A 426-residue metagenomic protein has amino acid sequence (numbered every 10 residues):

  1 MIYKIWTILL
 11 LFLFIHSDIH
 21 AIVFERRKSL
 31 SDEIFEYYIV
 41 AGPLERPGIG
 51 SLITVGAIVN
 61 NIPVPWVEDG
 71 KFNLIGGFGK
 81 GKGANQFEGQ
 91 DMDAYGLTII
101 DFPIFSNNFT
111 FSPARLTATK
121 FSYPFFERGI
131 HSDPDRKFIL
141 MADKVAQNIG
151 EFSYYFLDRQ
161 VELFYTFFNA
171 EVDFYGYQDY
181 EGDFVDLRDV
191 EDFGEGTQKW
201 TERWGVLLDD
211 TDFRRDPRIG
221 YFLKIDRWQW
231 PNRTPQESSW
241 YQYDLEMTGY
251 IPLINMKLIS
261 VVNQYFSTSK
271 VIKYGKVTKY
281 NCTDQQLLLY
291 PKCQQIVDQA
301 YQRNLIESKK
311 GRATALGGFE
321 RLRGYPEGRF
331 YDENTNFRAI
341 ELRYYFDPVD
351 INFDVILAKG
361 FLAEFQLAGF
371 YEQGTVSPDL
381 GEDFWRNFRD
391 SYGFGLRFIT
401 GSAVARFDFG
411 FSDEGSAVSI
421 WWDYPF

Functional and structural regions predicted by a protein language model:
M1-R27: Cleavable N-terminal export/targeting peptides
I22-E36, I62-F72, P103-S112, F156-L163 (+4 more regions): Short loop/turn motifs that connect adjacent beta-strands in outer-membrane beta-barrel proteins
S29-I39, L44-R203, T211, V404 (+1 more regions): Gram-negative/organellar outer-membrane beta-barrel architecture
I39-A41, N73-G79, A114, Y165-T166 (+4 more regions): Extended hydrophobic secondary-structure segments that form protein cores and membrane-embedded regions
E127-P134, Q178-R188, W240-D244, V277-L287 (+4 more regions): Flexible, surface-exposed loop regions and adjacent strand-edge segments of Gram-negative outer-membrane beta-barrel
Q178, G182-F184, V190-W200, N255-I259 (+3 more regions): Outer-membrane beta-barrel transmembrane domain signature
W204-G205, F213-D354: C-terminal outer-membrane beta-barrel translocator/porin domains of Gram-negative envelope proteins and their
Q264-K270, N387, S391, I399-F426: Predominantly the C-terminal beta-signal and adjacent terminal strand-loop region of outer-membrane beta-barrel
